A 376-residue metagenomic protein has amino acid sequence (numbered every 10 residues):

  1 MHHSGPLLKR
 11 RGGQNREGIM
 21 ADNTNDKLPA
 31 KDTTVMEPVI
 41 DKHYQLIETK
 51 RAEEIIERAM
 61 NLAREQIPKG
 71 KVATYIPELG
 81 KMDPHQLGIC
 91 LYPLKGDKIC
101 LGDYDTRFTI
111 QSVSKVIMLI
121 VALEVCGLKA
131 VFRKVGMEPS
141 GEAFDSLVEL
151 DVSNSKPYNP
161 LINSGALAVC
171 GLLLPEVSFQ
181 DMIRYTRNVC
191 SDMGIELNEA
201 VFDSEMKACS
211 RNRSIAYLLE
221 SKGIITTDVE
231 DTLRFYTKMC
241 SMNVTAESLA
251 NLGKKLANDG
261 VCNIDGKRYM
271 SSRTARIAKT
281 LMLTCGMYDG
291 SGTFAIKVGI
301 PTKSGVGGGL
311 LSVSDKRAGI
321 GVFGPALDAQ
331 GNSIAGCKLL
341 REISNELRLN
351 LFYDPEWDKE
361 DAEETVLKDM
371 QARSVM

Functional and structural regions predicted by a protein language model:
S4-I19: Short, Lys/Arg-enriched N-terminal segments with co-localized hydrophobic residues within the first ~10-30 amino acids
L28-Q45, M60, D259-S291, A295-M376: Structured C-terminal helix/loop/strand segments within mature extracytoplasmic catalytic/sensor domains
V35-G70, A122-M239: Active-site-adjacent helix/loop patches that line small-molecule binding or acyl-intermediate pockets
R64-L101, L311-S312: A short, well-structured edge-of-sheet supersecondary motif
L79-M82, P157-N159, K207, G299-K303 (+1 more regions): Short Gly/Pro-enriched turn/cap motifs at secondary-structure boundaries
G96, T109-F132, L252, I320: Active-site SXXK
M206, Y217-I277, Q330-S333: Penicillin-binding protein/beta-lactamase superfamily catalytic region
